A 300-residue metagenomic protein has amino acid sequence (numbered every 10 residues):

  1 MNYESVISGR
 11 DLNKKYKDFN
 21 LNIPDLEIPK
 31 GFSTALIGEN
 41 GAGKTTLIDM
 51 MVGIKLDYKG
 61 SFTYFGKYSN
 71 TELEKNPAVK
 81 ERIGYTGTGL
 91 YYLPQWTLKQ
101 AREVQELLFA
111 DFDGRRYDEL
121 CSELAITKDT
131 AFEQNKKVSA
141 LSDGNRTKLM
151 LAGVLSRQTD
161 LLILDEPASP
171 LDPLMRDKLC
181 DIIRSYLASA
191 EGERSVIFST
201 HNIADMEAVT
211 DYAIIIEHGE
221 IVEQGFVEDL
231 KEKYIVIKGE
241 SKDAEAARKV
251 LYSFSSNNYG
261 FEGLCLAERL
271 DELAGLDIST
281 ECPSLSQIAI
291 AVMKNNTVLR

Functional and structural regions predicted by a protein language model:
M1-D25, K30-F32, L73-K75: A short, flexible loop at the N-terminus of ABC-type nucleotide-binding domains that lies
I37-E39: The feature captures the beta-strand-to-loop junction immediately N-terminal to the Walker
V52: Helix-to-loop junction immediately C-terminal to a conserved catalytic motif
G60-V79: Conserved ABC transporter NBD signature motif
G87-L149: ABC-family P-loop ATPase nucleotide-binding domains
L162-E166: Catalytic Walker B motif of ABC-type/P-loop ATPase nucleotide-binding domains
C180, Y252-R300: C-terminal coupling/interaction segments
